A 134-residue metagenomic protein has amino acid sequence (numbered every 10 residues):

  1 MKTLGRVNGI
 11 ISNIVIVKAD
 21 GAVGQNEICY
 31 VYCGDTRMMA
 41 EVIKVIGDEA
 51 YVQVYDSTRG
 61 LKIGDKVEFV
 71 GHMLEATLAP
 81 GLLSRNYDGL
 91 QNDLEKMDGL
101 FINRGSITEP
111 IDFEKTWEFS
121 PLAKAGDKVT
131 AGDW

Functional and structural regions predicted by a protein language model:
M1-W134: Peripheral, non-AAA+ core regions of ATP-driven protein-machinery
